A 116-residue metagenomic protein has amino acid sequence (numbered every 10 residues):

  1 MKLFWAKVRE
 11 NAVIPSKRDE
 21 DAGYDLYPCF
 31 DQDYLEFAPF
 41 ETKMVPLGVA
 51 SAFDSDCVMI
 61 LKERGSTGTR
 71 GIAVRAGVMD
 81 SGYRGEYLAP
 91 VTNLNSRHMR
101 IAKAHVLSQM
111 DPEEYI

Functional and structural regions predicted by a protein language model:
M1-I116: DUTPase catalytic domain/fold
